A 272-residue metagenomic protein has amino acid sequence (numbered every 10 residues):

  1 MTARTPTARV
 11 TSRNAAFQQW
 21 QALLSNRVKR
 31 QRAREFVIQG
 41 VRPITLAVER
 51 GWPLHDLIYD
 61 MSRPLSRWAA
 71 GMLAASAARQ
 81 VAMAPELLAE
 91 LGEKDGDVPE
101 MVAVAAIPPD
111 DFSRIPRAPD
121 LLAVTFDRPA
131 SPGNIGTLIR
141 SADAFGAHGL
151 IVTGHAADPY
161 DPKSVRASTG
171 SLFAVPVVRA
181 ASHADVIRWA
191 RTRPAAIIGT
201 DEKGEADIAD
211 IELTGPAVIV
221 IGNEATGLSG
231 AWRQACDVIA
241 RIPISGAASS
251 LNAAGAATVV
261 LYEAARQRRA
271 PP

Functional and structural regions predicted by a protein language model:
M1-S131, H155: Arg/Lys-rich RNA-binding interfaces used to dock onto structured RNA substrates
E35, Q80-A82, V177, I197-G199 (+1 more regions): Conserved beta-strand scaffold positions in the cores of enzyme catalytic domains, especially in NTP/NDP-utilizing
G40, A130-L138, L251-A256: Amphipathic alpha-helical repeat scaffolds
L73-A75, P99, A167-S171, T214-A217: Short, hinge-like loop/turn segments at secondary-structure boundaries
A103, S141-F145, P159-L172, G230-P272: Structured adenosyl-cofactor binding patch, chiefly the S-adenosyl-L-methionine
P108-G204: RNA substrate-binding interface of SAM-dependent RNA methyltransferases
I198-A248: Active-site/ligand-binding-proximal alpha/beta "capping" segment
